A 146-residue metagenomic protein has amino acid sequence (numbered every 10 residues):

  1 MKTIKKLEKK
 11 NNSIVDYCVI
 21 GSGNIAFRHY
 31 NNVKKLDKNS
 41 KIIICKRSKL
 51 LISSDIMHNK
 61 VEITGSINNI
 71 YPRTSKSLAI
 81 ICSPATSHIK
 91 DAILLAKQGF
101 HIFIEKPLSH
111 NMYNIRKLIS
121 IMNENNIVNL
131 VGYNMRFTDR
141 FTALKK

Functional and structural regions predicted by a protein language model:
M1-H58: N-terminal Rossmann-like dinucleotide-binding module
S13-V15, S77, I127: Nucleotide donor/acceptor-binding cores
I20, E105, G132: Short hydrophobic "strand-cap" motifs at the C-terminus of beta-strands
F27, N31-K35, I93, K97 (+2 more regions): Short, well-ordered alpha-helices that flank and scaffold nucleotide-derived cofactor binding pockets
H29-Y30, S54, K90-A92, N114 (+1 more regions): Short glycine-/acidic-enriched loop or helix-start segments at secondary-structure transitions that form or flank
K38-S40, Q98-F100, E124-V128: A short helix->loop->beta-strand "cap" motif at the edges of active sites that frequently abuts
H58-I121: Beta-loop-alpha module in the N-terminal Rossmann-like domain of NAD(P)-dependent dehydrogenases, especially those
T86, S109-K146: A contiguous active-site-proximal alpha/beta segment in oxidoreductase catalytic domains
